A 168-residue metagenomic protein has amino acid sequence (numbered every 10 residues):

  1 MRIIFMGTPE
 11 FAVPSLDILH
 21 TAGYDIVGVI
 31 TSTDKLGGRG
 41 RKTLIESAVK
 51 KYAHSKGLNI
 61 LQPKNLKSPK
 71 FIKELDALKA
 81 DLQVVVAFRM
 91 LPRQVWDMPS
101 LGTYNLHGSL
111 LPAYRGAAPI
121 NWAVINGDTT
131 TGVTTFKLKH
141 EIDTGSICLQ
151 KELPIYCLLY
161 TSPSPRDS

Functional and structural regions predicted by a protein language model:
M1-K42: N-terminal Rossmann-like dinucleotide-binding module
V13, E46, S68-I72, R89 (+1 more regions): Structural motif corresponding to alpha-helix initiation and N-cap regions
A22, L82-S162: Donor/substrate-binding cores of folate-linked one-carbon enzymes
D25, N59, T130: Residue-level detector of anion-binding/catalytic polar loops
G28, N59-L78, L91-L106: Internal alpha/beta domain cores that form substrate/cofactor-binding pockets in large enzymes and binding proteins
T31-G37, I45-P63: Conserved nucleotide-sugar phosphate-binding/catalytic loop shared by glycosyltransferases and other
R41-S47, P63-K70, V85: Core alpha/beta nucleotide-donor-binding catalytic domains of modification enzymes
P163-S168: Single conserved hydrophobic/aromatic residue that forms the stacking wall/gate of nucleotide- or nucleobase-binding
